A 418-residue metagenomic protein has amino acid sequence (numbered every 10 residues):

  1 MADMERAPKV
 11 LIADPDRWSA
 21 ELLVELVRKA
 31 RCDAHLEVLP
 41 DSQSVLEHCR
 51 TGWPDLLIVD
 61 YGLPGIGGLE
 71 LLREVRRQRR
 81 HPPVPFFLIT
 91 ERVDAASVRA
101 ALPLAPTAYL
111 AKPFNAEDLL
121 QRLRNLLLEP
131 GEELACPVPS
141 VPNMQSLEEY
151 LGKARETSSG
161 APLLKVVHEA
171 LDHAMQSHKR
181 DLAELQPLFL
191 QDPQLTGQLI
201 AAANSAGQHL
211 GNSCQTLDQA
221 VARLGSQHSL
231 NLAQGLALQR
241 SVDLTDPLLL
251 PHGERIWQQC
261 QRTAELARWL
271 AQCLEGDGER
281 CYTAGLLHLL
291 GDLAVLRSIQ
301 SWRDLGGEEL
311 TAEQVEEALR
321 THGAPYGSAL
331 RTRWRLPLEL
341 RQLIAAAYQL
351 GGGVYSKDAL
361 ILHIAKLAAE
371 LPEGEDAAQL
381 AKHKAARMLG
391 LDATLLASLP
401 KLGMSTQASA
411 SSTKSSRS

Functional and structural regions predicted by a protein language model:
A2-D3, A116-S301, L305, L310 (+2 more regions): Conserved alpha-helical "signature site" that marks functionally important helical segments or helix/loop junctions
R17-E37: Two-component/phosphorelay signaling modules centered on CheY-like receiver
V38-L56: Acidic, metal-coordinating helix/loop segments flanking the phosphotransfer/catalytic sites of two-component signaling
P40-D41, G67-R73: Acidic catalytic/metal-coordinating carboxylates
L57-G62, T90: Active-site residues of response regulator receiver
E70, V93-A108: Alpha4 helix (beta4-alpha4-beta5 surface) of REC/receiver domains from two-component response regulators
R73, P83-V93: A short, hydrophobic beta-strand element within the central beta-sheet of small alpha/beta folds
A111-K112: A Lys-centered signature of the CheY-like receiver
